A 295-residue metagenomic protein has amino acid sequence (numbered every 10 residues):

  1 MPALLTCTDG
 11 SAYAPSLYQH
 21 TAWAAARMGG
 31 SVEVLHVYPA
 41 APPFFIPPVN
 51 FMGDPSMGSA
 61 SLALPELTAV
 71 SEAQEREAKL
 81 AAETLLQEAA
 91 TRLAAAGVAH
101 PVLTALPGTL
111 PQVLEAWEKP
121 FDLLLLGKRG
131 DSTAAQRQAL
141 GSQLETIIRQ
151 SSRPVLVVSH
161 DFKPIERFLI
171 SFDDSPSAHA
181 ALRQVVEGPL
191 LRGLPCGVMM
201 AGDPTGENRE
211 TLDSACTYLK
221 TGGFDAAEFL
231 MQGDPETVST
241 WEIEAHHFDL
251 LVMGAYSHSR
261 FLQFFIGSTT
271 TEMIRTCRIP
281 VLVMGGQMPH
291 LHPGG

Functional and structural regions predicted by a protein language model:
M1-T68, Q150, K163-L230, F248: Small/aliphatic-rich secondary-structure junction motif
Y13-R27, L103-F162, E242-G295: Gly/Ser-rich helix-loop-strand patches that form or flank binding pockets for ribonucleotide-derived cofactors
T21, A89, L114, V185 (+3 more regions): Aromatic/hydrophobic pocket-lining residues that form π-stacking "cages" and hydrophobic walls in ligand
V34, V102-A105, V157, V198 (+2 more regions): A structural preference for short, hydrophobic beta-strand core positions in alpha/beta folds
L67-T91, P101: Alpha-helix-centered segments that form part of catalytic cores
A94-V102, K220-A227: A short helix-to-beta-strand connector/capping loop
G108-P111, M231-T237: Conserved active-site histidine-acidic residue motif and adjacent donor-binding/catalytic loop of glycosyltransferases
C216, D234-E244: A short, acidic, amphipathic alpha-helical segment used as a generic capping/interface helix at domain edges
